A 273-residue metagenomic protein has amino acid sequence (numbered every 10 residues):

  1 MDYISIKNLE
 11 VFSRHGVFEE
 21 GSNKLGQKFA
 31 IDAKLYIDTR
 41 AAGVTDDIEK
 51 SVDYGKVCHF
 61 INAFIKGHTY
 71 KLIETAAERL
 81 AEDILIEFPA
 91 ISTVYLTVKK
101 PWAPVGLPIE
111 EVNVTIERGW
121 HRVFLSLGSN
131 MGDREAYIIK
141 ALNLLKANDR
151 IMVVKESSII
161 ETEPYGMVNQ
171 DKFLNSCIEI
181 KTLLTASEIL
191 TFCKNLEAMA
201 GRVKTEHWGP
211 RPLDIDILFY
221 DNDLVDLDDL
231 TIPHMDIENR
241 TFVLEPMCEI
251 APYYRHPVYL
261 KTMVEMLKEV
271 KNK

Functional and structural regions predicted by a protein language model:
M1-L125, S129, A147: N-terminal, polar/charged subdomain of small-to-medium soluble alpha/beta proteins
L35-I37, S129, E179-L184, F219-N222: Short beta-strand-to-loop capping motifs
D38-T39, G43, W120-R122, Y165-K172 (+1 more regions): Flexible, gly/pro- and Lys/Arg-enriched active-site loops
R40-G55, K140, A147-T185: Short, surface-exposed acidic-centric catalytic microdomains
T97-P101, I159-E161, L218-Y220: Short loop/turn motifs enriched for small/polar and acidic residues
R122-L142, R150: Extended accessory regions or peripheral subdomains of proteins
K140-L145, I189-L196: Short amphipathic alpha-helices in soluble, non-transmembrane regions that often serve as interface/regulatory elements
